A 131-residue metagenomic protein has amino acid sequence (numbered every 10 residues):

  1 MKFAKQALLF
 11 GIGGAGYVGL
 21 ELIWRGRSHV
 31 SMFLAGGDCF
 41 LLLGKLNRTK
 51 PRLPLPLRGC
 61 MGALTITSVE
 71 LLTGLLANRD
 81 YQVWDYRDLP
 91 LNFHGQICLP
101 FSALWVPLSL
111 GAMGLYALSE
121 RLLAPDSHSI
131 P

Functional and structural regions predicted by a protein language model:
M1-P131: Aromatic-rich, lipid-facing transmembrane alpha helices and their immediate juxtamembrane interface loops in integral
